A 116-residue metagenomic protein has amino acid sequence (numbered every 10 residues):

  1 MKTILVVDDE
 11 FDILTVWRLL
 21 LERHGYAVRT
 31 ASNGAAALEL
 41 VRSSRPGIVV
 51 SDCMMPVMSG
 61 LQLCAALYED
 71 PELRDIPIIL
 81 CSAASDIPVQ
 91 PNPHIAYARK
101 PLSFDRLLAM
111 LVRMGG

Functional and structural regions predicted by a protein language model:
D8, D52: Active-site residues of response regulator receiver
T15-R23: Charged docking surfaces used in two-component/phosphorelay signaling
G25-S32, L40: Short hydrophobic/Thr-rich beta-strand motif most characteristic of the beta2 strand and flanking loop of CheY-like
S32-A36, S59-L63: Acidic catalytic/metal-coordinating carboxylates
S44-V50: Active-site beta3 strand of CheY-like receiver
M55: Receiver (REC) domain active-site loop signature in two-component systems and cognate sites in sensor histidine kinases
C81-S82: Hydrophobic/aromatic residues positioned on beta-strands within the core alpha/beta folds
L102-G115: C-terminal output helix
